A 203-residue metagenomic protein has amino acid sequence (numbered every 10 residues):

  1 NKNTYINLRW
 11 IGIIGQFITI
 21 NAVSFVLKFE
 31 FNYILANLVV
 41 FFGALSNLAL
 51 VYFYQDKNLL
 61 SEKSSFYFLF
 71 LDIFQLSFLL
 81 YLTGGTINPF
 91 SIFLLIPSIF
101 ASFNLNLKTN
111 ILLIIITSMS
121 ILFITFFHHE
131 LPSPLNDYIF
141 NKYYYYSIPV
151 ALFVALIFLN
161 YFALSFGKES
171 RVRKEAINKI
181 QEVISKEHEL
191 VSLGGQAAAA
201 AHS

Functional and structural regions predicted by a protein language model:
N1-I11: N-terminal membrane topogenic signal
I11-G85, L94-P97, T117-S118: Hydrophobic transmembrane alpha-helices and their membrane-interface boundaries in multi-pass, membrane-anchored
G15-I20, F68-P89, L107-Y143: Hydrophobic transmembrane alpha-helices
L35-V40, N141-L152: Alpha-helical transmembrane segments of polytopic membrane proteins
A49-Y54, S147-I184: Juxtamembrane or sensor-core-proximal signal-transducing alpha helices that couple sensory domains to cytosolic
D56-E62, S102-I114: Membrane-helix interface "capping/anchor" motifs
S91-S98, A155: Hydrophobic core segments of transmembrane alpha-helices in multi-pass, intramembrane catalytic enzymes
R173-S203: Conserved HAMP-HisKA connector
